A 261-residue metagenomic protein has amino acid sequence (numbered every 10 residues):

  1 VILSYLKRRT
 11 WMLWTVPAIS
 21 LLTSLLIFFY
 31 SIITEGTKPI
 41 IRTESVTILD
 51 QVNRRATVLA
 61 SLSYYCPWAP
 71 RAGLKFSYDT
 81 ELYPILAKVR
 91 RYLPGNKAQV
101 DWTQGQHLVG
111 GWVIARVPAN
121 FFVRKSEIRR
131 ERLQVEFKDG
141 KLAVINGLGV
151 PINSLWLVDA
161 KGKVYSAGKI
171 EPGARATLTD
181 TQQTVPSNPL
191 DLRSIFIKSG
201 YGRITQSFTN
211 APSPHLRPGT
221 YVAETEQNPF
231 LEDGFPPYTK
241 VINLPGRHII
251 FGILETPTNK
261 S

Functional and structural regions predicted by a protein language model:
V1-A18: Cytosolic-side transmembrane helix boundary signature
M12-V16, S31-N53: Alpha-helical transmembrane signal-anchor/signal-peptide segments
S20-F29: Aromatic-anchored segments of alpha-helical transmembrane domains
S20-L21, T37, K163: A sequence-level detector of short, solvent-exposed, charge-rich linear segments
V58-S261: Accessory, solvent-exposed terminal regions and/or long lumenal/extracellular loops of proteins
